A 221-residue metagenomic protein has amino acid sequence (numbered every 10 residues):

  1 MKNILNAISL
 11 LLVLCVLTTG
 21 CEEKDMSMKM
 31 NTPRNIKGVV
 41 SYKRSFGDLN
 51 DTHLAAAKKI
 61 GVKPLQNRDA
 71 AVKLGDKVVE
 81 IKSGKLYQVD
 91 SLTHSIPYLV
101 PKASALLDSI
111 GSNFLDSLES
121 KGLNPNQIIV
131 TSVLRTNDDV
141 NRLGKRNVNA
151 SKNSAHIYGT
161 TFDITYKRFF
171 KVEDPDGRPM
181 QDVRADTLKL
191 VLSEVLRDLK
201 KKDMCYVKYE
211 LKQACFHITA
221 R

Functional and structural regions predicted by a protein language model:
M1-I8: Bacterial N-terminal signal peptides that target proteins for export
S9-V16: Bacterial N-terminal signal peptides
T18-G20: C-terminal motif of bacterial Sec signal peptides marking the signal peptidase cleavage site
E22-L107, G111-E119, L211: Extracytoplasmic cell-surface/polysaccharide-interacting catalytic and binding patches
G111-K121, L134, L196-D203: Sec/Tat-exported extracytoplasmic proteins
L123-V140: Acidic helix-start/capping segments at beta-turn-to-alpha-helix junctions
N137-K152: Charged, often glycine-rich, active-site loop that binds/positions anionic groups
N153-R221: Catalytic cores and adjacent binding grooves of peptidoglycan-active enzymes
